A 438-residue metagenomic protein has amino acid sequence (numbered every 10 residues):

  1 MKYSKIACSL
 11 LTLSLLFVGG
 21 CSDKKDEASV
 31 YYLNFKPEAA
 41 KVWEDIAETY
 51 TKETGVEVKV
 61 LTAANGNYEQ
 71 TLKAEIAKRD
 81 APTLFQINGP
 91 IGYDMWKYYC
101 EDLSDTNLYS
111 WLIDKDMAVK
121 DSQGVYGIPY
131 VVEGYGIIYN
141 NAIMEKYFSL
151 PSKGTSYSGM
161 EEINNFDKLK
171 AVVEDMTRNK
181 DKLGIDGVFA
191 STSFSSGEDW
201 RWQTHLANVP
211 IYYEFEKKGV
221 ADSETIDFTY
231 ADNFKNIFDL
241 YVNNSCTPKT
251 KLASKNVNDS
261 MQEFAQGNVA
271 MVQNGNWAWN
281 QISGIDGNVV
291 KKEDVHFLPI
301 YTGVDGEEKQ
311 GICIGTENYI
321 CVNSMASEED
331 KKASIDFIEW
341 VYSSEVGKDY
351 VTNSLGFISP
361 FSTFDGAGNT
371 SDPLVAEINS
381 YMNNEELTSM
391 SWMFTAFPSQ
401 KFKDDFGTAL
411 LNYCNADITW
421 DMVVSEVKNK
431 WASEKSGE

Functional and structural regions predicted by a protein language model:
K5-C8, C21-G92, D105-L108, P151-S152 (+6 more regions): Conserved N-terminal structural module of periplasmic/extracytoplasmic solute-binding proteins
E53, E57, K78, C246 (+1 more regions): Extracytoplasmic/periplasmic substrate-recognition and gating elements
T62-T71, N164-K168, L252-Q266: Short helix-initiation/N-cap motifs at beta->coil->alpha
I87-E145, R201, K292-Y301, S371: Hinge/lid segment of periplasmic solute-binding proteins
S104-M117, P151-E162, S193, I211-N236 (+3 more regions): Short, solvent-exposed loop/beta-turn-alpha elements that line the ligand-binding surface or hinge of extracytoplasmic
S122-Y130, Y135, D167-S223: Extracytoplasmic/periplasmic solute-binding protein
A171-E174, K218-K255: Glycine-centered hinge/linker elements that transmit conformational signals in sensory and ligand-binding systems
S254, I314, G356-F357, S362-F364 (+1 more regions): C-terminal capping/gating helix-and-loop segments adjacent to ligand/active sites or protein-protein/ligand interfaces
